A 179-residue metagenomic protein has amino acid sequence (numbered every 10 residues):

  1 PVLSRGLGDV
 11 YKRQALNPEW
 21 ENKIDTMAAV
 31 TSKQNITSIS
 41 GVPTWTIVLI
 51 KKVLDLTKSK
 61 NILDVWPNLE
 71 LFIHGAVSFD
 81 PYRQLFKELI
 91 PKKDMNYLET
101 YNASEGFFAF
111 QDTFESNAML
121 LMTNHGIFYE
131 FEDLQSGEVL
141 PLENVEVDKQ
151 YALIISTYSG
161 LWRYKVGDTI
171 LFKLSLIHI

Functional and structural regions predicted by a protein language model:
P1, A28-A29, K60-L63, M119 (+2 more regions): Short, flexible, glycine/charge-rich loop motifs used to bind or transfer phosphoryl groups or to couple energy/partner
P1-Y11, I177-H178: Single conserved hydrophobic/aromatic residue that forms the stacking wall/gate of nucleotide- or nucleobase-binding
L3-S4, S32, D64-V65, M122 (+1 more regions): Generic structural signal for beta-strand residues in well-ordered domains
D9-A15, V42-K52, L161-K173: Phosphate-binding glycine-rich loops and adjacent basic patches that engage nucleotide phosphates, nucleic-acid
A15-Q84, Y97-S104: Adenylate-forming
P67-S175: Conserved AMP-binding/adenylate-forming
